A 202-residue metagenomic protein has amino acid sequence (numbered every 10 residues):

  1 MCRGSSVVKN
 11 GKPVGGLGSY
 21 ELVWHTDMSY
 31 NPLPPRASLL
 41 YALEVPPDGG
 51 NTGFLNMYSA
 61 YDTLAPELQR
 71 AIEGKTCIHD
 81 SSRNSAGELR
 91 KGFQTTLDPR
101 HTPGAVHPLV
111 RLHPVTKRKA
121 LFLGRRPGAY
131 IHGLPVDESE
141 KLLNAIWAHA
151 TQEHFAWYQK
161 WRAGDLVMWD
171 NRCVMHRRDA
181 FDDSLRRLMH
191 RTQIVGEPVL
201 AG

Functional and structural regions predicted by a protein language model:
M1-L166, R172-G202: Non-heme Fe(II) oxygenase catalytic core, chiefly the N-lobe of the double-stranded beta-helix
